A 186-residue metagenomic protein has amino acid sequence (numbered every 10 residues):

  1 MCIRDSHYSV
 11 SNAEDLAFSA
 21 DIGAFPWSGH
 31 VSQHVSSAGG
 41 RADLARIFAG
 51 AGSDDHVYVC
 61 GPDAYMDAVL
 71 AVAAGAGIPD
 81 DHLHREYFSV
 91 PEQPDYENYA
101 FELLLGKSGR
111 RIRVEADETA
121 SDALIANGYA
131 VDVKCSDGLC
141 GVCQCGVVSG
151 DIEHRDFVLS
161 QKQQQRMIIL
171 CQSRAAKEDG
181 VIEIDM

Functional and structural regions predicted by a protein language model:
R4-D5, I152-L159: Phosphate-handling active-site elements
R4-G109, R113-A116: FNR/FR-type flavoprotein reductase catalytic core
S37-G39, E115, E178-M186: Short flanking/linker segments adjacent to small metal-binding domains or redox-active Cys/His motifs
G61, Y87, K107, A116 (+4 more regions): Active-site proximal loops enriched in glycine and acidic residues that flank catalytic Cys/His/Asp and coordinate
D80, N98-A100, G109, V142 (+2 more regions): Active-site lining segments that contact anionic ligands and/or coordinate catalytic metals
E102-N127, Q144-E153: Short, charged low-complexity linear segments at domain edges
Y129-D151, S160, Q164-K177: Local cysteine-cluster metal-coordination motifs and their immediate loop/turn environment, predominantly Fe-S cluster
